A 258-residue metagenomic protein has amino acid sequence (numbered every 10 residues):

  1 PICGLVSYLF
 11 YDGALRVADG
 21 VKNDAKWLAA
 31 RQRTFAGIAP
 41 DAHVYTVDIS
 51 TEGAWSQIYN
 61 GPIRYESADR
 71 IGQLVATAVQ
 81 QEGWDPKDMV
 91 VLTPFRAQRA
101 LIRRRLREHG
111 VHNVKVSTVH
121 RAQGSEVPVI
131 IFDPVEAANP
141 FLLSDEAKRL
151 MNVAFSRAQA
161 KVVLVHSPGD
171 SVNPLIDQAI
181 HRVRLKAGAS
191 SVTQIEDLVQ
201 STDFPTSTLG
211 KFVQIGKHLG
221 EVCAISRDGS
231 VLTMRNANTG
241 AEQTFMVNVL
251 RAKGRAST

Functional and structural regions predicted by a protein language model:
P1-T77, S125, V153, L164-V199: Helicase-core coupling region on the C-terminal RecA-like lobe
S7, F141-G216, E221-A224, A252-T258: Helicase C-terminal subdomain and adjacent C-terminal extension
K22-N23, W27-A29, R105-R107, T118-H120: Conserved P-loop NTPase motor core of helicases/translocases
D48, T93-F95, T118-H120, P134 (+2 more regions): Active-site proximal loops enriched in glycine and acidic residues that flank catalytic Cys/His/Asp and coordinate
T77-V116: Conserved helicase motor "Helicase C" RecA-like lobe of SF1/SF2 P-loop NTPases
R96-Q98, A122-Q123, E136-A138, Q159 (+1 more regions): Conserved nucleotide-binding/hydrolysis micro-motifs of P-loop NTPases
S117, S125-A137, V153, V162-L164: A short beta-strand element within the Helicase C-terminal
G216-K253: Basic/aromatic-rich interaction segments and small domains that mediate binding to polyanionic partners
